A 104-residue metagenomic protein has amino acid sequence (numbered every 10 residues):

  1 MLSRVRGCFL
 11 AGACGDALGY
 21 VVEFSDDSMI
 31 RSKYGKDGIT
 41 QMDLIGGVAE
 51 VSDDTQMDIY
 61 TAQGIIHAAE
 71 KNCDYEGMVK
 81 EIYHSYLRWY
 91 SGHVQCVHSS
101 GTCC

Functional and structural regions predicted by a protein language model:
M1-C104: Structured, active/binding-site neighborhoods that engage oxygen-rich ligands
